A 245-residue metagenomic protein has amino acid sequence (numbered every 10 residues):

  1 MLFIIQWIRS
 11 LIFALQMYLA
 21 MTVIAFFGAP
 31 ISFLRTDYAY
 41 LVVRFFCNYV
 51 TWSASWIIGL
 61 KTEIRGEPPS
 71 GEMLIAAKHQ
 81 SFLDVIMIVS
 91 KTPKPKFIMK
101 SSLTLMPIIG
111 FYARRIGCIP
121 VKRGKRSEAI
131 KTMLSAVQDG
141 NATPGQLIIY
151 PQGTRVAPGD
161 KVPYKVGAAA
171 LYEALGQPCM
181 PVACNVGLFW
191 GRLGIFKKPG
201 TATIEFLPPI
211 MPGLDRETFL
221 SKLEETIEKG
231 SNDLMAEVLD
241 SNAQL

Functional and structural regions predicted by a protein language model:
M1-K61: N-terminal membrane-anchoring alpha-helices
I4, I130-L245: Non-catalytic C-terminal accessory region of glycerolipid acyltransferases and related lyso-lipid remodeling enzymes
I24-V43, S55-I57, S70-R126: Catalytic core of membrane glycerolipid acyltransferases/transacylases, capturing the structured, soluble-facing
W52, I86, A169-A170: Active-site phosphate/pyrophosphate- and oxyanion-stabilizing loops and adjacent acidic/basic residues in soluble
G59-K61, K94, R115, P144 (+1 more regions): A generic structural signal for alpha->beta connector loops
